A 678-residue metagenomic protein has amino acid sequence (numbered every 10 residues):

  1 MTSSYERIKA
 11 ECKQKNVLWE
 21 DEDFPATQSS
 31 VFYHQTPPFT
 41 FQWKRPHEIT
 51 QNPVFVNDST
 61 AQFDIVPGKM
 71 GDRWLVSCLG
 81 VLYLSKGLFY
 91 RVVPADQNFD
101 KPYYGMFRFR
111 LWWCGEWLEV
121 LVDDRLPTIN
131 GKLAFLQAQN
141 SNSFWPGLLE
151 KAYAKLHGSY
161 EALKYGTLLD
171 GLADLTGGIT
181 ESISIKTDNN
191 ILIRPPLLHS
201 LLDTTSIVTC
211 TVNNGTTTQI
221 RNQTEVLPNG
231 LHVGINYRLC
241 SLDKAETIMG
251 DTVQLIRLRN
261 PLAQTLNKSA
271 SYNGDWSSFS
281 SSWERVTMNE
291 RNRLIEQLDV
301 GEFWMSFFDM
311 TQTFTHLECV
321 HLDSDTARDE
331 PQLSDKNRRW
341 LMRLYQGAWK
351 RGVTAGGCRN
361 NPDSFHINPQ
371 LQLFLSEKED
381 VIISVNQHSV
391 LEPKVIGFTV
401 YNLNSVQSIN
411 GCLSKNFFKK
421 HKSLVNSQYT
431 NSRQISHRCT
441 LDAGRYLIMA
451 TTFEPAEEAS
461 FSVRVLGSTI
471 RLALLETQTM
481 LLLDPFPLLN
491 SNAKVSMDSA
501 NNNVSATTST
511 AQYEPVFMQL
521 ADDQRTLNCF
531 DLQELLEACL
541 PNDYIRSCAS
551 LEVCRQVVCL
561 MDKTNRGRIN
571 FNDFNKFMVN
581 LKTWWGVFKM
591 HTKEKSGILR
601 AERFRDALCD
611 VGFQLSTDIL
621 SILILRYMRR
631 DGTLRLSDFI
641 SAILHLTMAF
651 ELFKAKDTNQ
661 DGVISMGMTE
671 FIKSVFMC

Functional and structural regions predicted by a protein language model:
M1-Q556, K563-N575, V579-M590, A601-R605 (+3 more regions): Structured alpha-helical subdomains that flank or immediately precede key functional sites
S596: A contiguous pocket-lining binding segment that forms or flanks enzyme active sites
